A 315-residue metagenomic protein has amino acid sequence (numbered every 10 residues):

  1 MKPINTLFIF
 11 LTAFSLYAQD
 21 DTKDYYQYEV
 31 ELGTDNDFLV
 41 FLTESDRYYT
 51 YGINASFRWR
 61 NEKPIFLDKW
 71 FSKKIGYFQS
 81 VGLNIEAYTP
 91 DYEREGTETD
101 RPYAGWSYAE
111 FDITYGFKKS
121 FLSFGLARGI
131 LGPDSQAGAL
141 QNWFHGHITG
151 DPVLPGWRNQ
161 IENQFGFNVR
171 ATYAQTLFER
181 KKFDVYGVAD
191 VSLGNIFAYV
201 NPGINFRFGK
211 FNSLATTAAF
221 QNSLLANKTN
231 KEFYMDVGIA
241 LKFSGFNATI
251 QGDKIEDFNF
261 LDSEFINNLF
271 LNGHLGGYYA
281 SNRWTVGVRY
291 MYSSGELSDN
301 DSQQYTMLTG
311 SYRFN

Functional and structural regions predicted by a protein language model:
M1-D24, F314-N315: Bacterial Sec-dependent N-terminal signal peptides
Q19-K63, T89-Y92, F246: Short glycine/proline- and aromatic-enriched beta-strand/turn motifs that initiate or cap beta-hairpins
Q19-Y25, K63-K74, T216-N230: Outer-membrane beta-barrel biogenesis signature
T22-N36, G76-E86, F233-I239: Transmembrane beta-strand segments of Gram-negative outer membrane beta-barrel proteins
G33, Y77-L224, F246-F265, G273 (+1 more regions): Outer-membrane pore/translocation modules
L39-G52, K74-I75, I130-P133, G138 (+3 more regions): Histidine/cysteine-enriched polar flanking segments
A55-T89, A127-I130, N282-T285: Glycine- and aromatic-enriched membrane insertion/assembly motifs of diderm outer-membrane and organelle channel
F211-N315: Outer membrane beta-barrel transmembrane domains
